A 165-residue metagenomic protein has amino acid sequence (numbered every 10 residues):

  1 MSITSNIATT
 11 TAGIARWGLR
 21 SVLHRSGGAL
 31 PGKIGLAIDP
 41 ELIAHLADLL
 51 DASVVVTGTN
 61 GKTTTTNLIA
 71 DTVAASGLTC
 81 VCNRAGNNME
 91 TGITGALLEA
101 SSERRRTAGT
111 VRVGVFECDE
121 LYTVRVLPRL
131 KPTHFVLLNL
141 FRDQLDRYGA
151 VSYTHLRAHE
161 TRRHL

Functional and structural regions predicted by a protein language model:
M1-T57, T72-S76, E90-R105: Short, basic phosphate-binding NTP loop
V55-N67: Glycine-rich phosphate-binding P-loop
T64-L78: A conserved segment at the C-terminal end of the G1
T64-N67, G92, Y122: Short glycine/serine/threonine-rich phosphate/pyrophosphate-binding segments that cradle anionic phosphate groups
T79-M89: Short beta-strand-centered segment that lines the nucleotide-binding/catalytic pocket of NTP-utilizing
G114, C118-D143: Extended acidic/charged loop-beta regions that coordinate divalent cations and stabilize anionic phosphate/carboxylate
L145-V151: Glycine/threonine-rich flexible loop motifs
T154-T161: Conserved small/polar residues in nucleotide/adenosyl-binding loops
